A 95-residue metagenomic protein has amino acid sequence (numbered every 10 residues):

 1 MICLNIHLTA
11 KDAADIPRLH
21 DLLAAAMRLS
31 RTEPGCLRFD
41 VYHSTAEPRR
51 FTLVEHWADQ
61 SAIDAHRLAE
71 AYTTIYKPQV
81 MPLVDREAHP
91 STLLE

Functional and structural regions predicted by a protein language model:
I2, V41-R49, I75-E95: Glycine-rich beta-strand-turn "strand-cap" elements at beta-sheet edges
I2-L37, V41: N-terminal first-folded block
I2-L8, D40-R67: Short, well-ordered beta-strand segments in beta-rich or mixed alpha/beta enzyme and ligand-binding folds
I16, R50, Y72-T73: A general structural signal for well-ordered alpha-helical segments in protein cores
L29-P34, H56-H89: An amphipathic, aromatic/His-enriched active-site/gating alpha helix that lines ligand/cofactor pockets
